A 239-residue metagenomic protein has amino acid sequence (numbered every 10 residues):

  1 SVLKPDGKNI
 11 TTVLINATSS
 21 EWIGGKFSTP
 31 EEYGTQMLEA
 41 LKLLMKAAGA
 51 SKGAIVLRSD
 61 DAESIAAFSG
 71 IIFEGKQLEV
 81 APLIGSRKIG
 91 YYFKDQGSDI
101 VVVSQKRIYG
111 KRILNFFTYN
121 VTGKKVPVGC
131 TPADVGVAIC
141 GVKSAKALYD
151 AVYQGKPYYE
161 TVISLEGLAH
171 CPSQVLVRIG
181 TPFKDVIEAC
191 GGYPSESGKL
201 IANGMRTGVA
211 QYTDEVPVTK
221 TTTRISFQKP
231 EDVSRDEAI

Functional and structural regions predicted by a protein language model:
S1-N16, E21-G25: Hydrophobic alpha-helical hairpins/lids featuring a short glycine-rich hinge
L3-K8, S51-F183, A189-P194: Hydrophobic alpha-helical positions that pack around
E21-I23, A62-S64, C171-P172, K184-D185 (+2 more regions): Flexible loop/turn segments at secondary-structure boundaries
G25-K26, A66-A67, I113, Q211-D214 (+1 more regions): Short, well-ordered secondary-structure micro-motifs
F27-E32, D60: Cofactor-cradling patches in redox/metallo enzymes
P30-A48: Histidine-anchored nucleotide/phosphate-binding helix
Y159-T161, F183, E188-I239: Ferredoxin-type iron-sulfur electron-transfer modules and their immediate structural context
